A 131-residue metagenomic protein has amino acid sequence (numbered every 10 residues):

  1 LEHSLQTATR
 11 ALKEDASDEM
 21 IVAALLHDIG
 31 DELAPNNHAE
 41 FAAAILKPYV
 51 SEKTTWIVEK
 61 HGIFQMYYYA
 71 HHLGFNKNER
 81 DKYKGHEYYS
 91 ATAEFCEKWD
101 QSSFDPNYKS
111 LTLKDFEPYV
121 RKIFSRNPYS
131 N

Functional and structural regions predicted by a protein language model:
L1-L5, T9-S17, P48-W56, K60-N131: Divalent metal-dependent phosphate-bond-processing catalytic cores, especially two-metal-ion Mg2+/Mn2+ enzymes that act
R10-A42, V58-G62: His-Asp-centered metal-binding catalytic motifs of divalent-metal-dependent phosphohydrolases/nucleases
